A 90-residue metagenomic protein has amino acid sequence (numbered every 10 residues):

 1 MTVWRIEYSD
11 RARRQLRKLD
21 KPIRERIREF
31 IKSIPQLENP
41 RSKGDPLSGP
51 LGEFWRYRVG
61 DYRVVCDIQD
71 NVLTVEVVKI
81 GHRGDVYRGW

Functional and structural regions predicted by a protein language model:
M1-E7, R14, K18, E25 (+3 more regions): Enriched for short, Lys/Arg-rich terminal
K18-K21, G52: Residues in soluble alpha-helical coiled-coils and helical-bundle/repeat scaffolds
R24, R28-K32: Short, well-structured alpha-helical segments
K32-R56: A short, surface-exposed loop/turn module that caps and links secondary-structure elements
